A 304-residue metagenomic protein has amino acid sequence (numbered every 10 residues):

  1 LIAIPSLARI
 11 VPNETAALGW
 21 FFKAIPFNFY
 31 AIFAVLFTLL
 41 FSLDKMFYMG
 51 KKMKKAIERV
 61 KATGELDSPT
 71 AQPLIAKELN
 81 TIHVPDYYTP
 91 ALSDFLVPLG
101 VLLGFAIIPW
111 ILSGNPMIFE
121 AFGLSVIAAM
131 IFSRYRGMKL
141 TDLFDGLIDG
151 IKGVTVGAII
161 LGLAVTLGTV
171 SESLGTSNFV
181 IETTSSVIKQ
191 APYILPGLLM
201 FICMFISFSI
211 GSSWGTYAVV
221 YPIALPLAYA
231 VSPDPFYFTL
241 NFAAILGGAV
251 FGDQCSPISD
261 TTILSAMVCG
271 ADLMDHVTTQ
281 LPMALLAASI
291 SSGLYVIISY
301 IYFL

Functional and structural regions predicted by a protein language model:
L1, V11-K23, F27-L39, K52-A56 (+2 more regions): Alpha-helical transmembrane segments of multi-pass membrane proteins
L1-A17, T38, G215-P226, P257-G270: Re-entrant/interfacial helical elements at transmembrane boundaries that shape and gate the permeation pathway
L1-I4, F22-L40, S93-V97, V101 (+3 more regions): Membrane-embedded alpha-helical segments of transport systems, primarily multispan ion/solute transporters
L18, S232-F236, G270-A284: Membrane-interface alpha-helices at helix entry/exit sites of multi-pass transporters
G19-F21, A34-I111, F119-G146, V268 (+1 more regions): Long, contiguous bundles of hydrophobic transmembrane helices that form the permeation core of multi-pass
N28-A31, Y88-P98, E120, I148-L161 (+1 more regions): Helical membrane-embedded segments and adjacent short helical loop/helix-boundary regions of multi-pass membrane
I108-I111, N115-Y135, T141-N178, P196-F205: Core transmembrane alpha-helical segments of multi-pass membrane transporters/permeases
L161-G162, I188-P226, A249-V250: Hydrophobic alpha-helical transmembrane segments of multi-pass integral membrane proteins, predominantly secondary
